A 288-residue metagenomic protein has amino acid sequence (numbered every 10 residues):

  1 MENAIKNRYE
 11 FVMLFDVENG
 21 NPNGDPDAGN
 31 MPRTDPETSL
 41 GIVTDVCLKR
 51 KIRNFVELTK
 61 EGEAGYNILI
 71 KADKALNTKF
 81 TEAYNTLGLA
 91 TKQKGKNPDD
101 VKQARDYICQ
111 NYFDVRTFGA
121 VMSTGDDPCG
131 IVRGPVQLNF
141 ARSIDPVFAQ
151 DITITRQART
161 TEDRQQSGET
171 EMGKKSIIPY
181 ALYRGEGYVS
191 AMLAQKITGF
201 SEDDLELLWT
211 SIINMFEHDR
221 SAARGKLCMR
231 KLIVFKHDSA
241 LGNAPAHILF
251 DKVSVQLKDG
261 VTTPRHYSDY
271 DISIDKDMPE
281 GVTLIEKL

Functional and structural regions predicted by a protein language model:
M1-L288: RNA-binding basic/glycine-rich loop and surface signature characteristic of RAMP-family CRISPR effectors
